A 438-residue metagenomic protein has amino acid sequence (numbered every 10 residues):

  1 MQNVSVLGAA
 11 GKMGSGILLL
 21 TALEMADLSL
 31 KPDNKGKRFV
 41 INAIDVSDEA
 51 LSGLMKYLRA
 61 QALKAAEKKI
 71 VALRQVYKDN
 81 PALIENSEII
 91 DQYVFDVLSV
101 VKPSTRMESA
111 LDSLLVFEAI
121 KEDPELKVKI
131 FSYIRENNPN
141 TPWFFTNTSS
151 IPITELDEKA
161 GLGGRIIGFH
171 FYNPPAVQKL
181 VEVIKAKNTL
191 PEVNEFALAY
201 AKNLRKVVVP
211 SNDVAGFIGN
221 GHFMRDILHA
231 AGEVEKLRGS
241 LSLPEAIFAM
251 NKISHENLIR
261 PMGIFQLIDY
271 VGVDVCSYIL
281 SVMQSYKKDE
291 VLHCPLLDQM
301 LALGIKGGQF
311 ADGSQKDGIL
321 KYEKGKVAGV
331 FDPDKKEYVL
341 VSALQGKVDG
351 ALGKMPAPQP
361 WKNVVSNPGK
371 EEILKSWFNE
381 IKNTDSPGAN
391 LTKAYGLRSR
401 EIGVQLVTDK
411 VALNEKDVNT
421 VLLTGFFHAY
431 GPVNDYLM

Functional and structural regions predicted by a protein language model:
M1-M438: N-terminal glycine-rich phosphate-binding loop for ADP-containing cofactors
